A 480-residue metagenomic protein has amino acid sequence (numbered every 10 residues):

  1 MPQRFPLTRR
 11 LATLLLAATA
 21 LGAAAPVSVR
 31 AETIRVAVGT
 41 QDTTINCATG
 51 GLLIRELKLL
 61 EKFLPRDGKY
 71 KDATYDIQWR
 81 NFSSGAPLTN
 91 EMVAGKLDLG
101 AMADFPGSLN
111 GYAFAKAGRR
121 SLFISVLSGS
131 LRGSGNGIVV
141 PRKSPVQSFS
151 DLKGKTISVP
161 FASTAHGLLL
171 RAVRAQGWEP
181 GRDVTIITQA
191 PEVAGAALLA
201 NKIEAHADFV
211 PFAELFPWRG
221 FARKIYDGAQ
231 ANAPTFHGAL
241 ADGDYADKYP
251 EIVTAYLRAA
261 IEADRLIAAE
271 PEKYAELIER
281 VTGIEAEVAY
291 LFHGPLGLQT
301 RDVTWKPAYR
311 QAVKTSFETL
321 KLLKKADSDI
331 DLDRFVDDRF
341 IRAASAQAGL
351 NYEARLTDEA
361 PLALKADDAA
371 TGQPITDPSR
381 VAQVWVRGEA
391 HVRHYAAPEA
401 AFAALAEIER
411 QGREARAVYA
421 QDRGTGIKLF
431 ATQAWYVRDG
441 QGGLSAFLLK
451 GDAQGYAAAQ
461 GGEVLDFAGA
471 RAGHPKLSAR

Functional and structural regions predicted by a protein language model:
L7-T13: N-terminal export leaders
E32-E179, T185-T188, E204, A233: Short, glycine-/small- and polar/acidic-enriched structural segments that line small-molecule recognition paths
D42-I45, K248-D327: Secondary-structure end/capping motifs
I54, G135-P145, T235-E251, V437-R438: A bilobed periplasmic-binding-protein/Venus flytrap-type ligand-binding module shared by bacterial periplasmic
A73, T156, P160-A172, Q176 (+2 more regions): Ligand-binding clefts/hinges and TM-proximal coupling segments of bilobed small-molecule sensing domains
A115, I187, E192-V281, E399 (+2 more regions): Pocket-lining segment of extracytoplasmic ligand-binding domains
K321-K365: Conserved C-terminal helix/tail region of periplasmic/extracytoplasmic solute-binding proteins
D367-P374: Short cysteine-rich clusters marking metal-coordination/redox-active sites
